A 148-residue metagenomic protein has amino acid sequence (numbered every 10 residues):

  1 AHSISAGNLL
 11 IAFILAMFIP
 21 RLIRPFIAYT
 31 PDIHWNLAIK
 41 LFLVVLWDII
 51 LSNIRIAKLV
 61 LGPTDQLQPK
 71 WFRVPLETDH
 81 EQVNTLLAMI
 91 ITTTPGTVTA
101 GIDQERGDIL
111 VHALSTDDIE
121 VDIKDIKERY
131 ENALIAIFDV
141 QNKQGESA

Functional and structural regions predicted by a protein language model:
A1-I54: Membrane-targeting alpha-helical segments
R24, G62-P63, D139: Short helix-capping/hinge motifs at transmembrane helix termini and TM-loop junctions
F26-T30, L43, K58-L61, I102-R106: Short hydrophobic/aromatic-rich motifs at helix boundaries and adjacent loops
L43-F72, L76, H80: Flexible, solvent-exposed loop/hinge segments and secondary-structure transition points
Q68-A148: Terminal membrane-proximal soluble interaction domains of membrane-associated proteins
